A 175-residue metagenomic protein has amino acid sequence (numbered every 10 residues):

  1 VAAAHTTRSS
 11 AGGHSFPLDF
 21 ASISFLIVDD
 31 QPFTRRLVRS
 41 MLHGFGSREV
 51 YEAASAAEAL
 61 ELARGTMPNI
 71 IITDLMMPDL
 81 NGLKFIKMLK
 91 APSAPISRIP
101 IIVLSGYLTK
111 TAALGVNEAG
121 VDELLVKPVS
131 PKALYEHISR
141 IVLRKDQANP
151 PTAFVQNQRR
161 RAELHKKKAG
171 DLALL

Functional and structural regions predicted by a protein language model:
A3, S9-L18, R140-L175: CheY-like receiver
P32-Y51: Two-component/phosphorelay signaling modules centered on CheY-like receiver
R39, K84, S97, L108-E123 (+3 more regions): Alpha4 helix (beta4-alpha4-beta5 surface) of REC/receiver domains from two-component response regulators
E52-I70: Acidic, metal-coordinating helix/loop segments flanking the phosphotransfer/catalytic sites of two-component signaling
S55, N81-K87: Acidic catalytic/metal-coordinating carboxylates
M77: Receiver (REC) domain active-site loop signature in two-component systems and cognate sites in sensor histidine kinases
K127: A Lys-centered signature of the CheY-like receiver
